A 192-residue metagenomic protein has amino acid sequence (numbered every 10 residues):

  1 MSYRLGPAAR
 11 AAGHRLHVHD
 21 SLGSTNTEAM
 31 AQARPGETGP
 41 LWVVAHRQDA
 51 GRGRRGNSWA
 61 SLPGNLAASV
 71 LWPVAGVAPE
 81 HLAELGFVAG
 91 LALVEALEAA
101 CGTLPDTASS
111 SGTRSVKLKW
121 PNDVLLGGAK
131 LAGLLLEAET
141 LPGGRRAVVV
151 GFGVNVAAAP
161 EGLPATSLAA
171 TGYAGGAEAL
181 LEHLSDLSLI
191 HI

Functional and structural regions predicted by a protein language model:
M1-T113: N-terminal lobe of the biotin/lipoate ligase/transferase fold
S2, A12, A78-P79, A83-S115 (+1 more regions): Long, positively charged amphipathic alpha-helical accessory segments at protein N-termini or as interdomain linkers
G23, D123, G172: Residue-level detector of flexible, active-site-proximal loop/helix-junction positions within diverse enzyme catalytic
G51, D123, G153: Active-site glycine-centered loops adjacent to acidic/histidine catalytic or metal-binding residues that shape
